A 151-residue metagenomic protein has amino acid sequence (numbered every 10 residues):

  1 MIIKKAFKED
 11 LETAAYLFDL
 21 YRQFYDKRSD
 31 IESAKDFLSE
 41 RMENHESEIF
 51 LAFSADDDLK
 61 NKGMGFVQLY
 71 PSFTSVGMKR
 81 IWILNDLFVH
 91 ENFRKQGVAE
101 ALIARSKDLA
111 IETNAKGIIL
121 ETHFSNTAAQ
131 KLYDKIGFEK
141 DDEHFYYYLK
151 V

Functional and structural regions predicted by a protein language model:
M1-Y16: A short beta-loop-alpha structural element at the N-terminal edge of CoA-dependent acyl/N-acetyltransferase catalytic
F18-E40: Conserved GNAT-fold acetyl-CoA-binding loop/helix
S39-L51, I83: A short helix-loop-beta-strand connector motif used in the catalytic cores of GNAT acetyltransferases and, in some
L51, K60-P71: Conserved beta-strand in the GNAT
K79-E91: Conserved acetyl-CoA binding element of GNAT-fold acetyltransferases
V89, K95-D108, K131, K135: Conserved acetyl-CoA-binding loop-helix of GNAT-fold acetyltransferases
E100, F124-E143, L149: Conserved active-site alpha-helix within GNAT-family acetyltransferase domains
A110-E121: Conserved GNAT acetyl-CoA-binding A-motif
